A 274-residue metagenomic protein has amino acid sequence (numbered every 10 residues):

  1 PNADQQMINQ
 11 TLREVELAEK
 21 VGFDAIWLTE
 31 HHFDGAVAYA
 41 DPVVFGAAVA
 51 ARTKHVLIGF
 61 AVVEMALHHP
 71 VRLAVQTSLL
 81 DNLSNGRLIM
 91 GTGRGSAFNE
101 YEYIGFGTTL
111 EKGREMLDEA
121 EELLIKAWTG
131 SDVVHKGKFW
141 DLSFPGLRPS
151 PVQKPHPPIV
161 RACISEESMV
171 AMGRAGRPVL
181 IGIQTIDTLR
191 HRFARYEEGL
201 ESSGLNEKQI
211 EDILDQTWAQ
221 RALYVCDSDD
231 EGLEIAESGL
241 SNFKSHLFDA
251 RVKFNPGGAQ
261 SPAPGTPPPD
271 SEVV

Functional and structural regions predicted by a protein language model:
P1-I58, P155-P157: N-terminal beta1-alpha1-beta2 module of alpha/beta enzyme domains
P1-N9, A61-V71, Q153-I164, L223-C226 (+1 more regions): Active-site mouth loops of central-metabolism enzymes
P1-Q6, A66-V134, G176-I181, T185-T188 (+1 more regions): Flexible, glycine-rich active-site loops centered on histidine and acidic residues that chelate a metal or position
Q5-L17, L73-Q76, C163-V170: Short, acidic/polar
A18, G22, E30, V49 (+7 more regions): Conserved, mostly hydrophobic/aromatic
E19-K20, G46-H55, T77, D81-L88 (+2 more regions): Acidic (Asp/Glu)-rich catalytic clusters
I26-L28, I58-A61, L88-T92, P158-A162 (+2 more regions): Hydrophobic faces of well-ordered beta-strands that scaffold small-molecule active sites in alpha/beta enzyme cores
L110-R148, D187-V274: An alpha-helical appendage that flanks or caps ligand/catalytic pockets
